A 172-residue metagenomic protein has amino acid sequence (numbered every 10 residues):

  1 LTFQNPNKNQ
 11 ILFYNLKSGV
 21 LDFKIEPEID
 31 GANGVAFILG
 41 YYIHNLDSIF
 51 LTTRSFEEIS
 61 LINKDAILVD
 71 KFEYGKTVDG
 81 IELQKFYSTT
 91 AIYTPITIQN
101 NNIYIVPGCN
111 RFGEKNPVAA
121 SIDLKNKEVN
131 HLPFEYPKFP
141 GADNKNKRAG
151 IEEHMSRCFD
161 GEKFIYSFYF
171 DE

Functional and structural regions predicted by a protein language model:
L1-N9: Beta-strand-rich domains and repeat architectures in extracellular enzymes and scaffolds, especially beta-propellers
L1-T2, S48-L51, I103-I105, I165-Y166: Conserved beta-propeller blade signature
K8, S18-V20, D65-L68, N126-E128: Short coil turn/linker residues within repeat-based beta-strand modules
Y14, L61-K64, I122: Hydrophobic/aromatic beta-strand positions that recur at structurally equivalent sites within the blades
V20-R54, G75-Y87: Blade-loop segments of beta-propeller domains
L39-N45, S88-N100, G150-G161: Structural signature of eukaryotic scaffold interfaces centered on beta-propeller domains
F56-E57, N63-P117: Asp-box/WD-like beta-propeller blade repeats and closely related beta-sheet repeat scaffolds
N116-K127: Beta-propeller blade signature
